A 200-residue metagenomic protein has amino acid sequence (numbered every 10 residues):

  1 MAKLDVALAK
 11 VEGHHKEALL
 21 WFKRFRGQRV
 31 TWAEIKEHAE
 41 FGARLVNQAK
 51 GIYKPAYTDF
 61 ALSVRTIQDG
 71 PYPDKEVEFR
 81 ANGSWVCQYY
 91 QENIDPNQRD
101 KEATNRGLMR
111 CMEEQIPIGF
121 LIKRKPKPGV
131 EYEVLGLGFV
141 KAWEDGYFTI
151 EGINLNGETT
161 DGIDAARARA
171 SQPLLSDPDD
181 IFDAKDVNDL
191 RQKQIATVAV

Functional and structural regions predicted by a protein language model:
M1-A2, V11, V64-I67, L121 (+1 more regions): Intrinsic structural disorder
A2-A18, F22: Long C-terminal interaction/binding lobes of large macromolecular proteins
Q28-K125: Acidic, glycine-rich low-complexity segments with interspersed aromatic residues
S63, P117-G119, V134-L137, T149: Ordered hydrophobic segments in well-structured contexts
K127-E131, T159: Short, well-ordered, mixed-charge alpha-helical segments that flank or form enzyme active sites
V130-W143: Short beta-strand-centered aromatic/proline hotspots
G146-I153: Short, solvent-exposed secondary-structure boundary/capping segments
L155-V200: Short, charged surface segments at domain edges that flank catalytic/cofactor-binding sites
